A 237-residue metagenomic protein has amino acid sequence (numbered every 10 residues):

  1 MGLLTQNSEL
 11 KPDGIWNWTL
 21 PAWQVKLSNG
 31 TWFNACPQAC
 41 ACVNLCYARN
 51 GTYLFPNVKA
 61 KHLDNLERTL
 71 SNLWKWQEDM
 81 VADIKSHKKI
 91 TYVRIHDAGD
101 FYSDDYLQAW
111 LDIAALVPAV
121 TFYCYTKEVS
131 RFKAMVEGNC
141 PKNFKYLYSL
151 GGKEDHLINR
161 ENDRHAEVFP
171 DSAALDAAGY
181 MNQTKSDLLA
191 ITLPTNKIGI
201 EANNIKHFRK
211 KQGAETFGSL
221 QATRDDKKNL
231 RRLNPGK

Functional and structural regions predicted by a protein language model:
M1-K237: Class I S-adenosyl-L-methionine
